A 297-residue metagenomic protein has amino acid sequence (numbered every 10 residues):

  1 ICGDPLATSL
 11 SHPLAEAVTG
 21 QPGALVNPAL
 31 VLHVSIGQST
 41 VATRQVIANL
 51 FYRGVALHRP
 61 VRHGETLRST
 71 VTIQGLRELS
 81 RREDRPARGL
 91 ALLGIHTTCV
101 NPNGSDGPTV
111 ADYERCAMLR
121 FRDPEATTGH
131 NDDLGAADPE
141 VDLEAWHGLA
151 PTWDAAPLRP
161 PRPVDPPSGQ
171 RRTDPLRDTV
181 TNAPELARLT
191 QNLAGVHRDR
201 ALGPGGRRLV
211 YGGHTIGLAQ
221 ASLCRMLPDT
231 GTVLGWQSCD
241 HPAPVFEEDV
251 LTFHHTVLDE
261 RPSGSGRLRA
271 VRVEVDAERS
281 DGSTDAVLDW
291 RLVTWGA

Functional and structural regions predicted by a protein language model:
I1-Y52, A111, F121-L234, A297: Hot-dog-fold acyl-thioester-processing enzymes
S35, Y52, L67-I73, A91-T97 (+5 more regions): Short, structured motif recognition centered on aromatic/hydrophobic residues
V46, V55, V61, R68-T70: Well-ordered mid-protein domain cores that form the structural environment of catalytic cofactors
Y52-L57, W236-P242: Short alpha-helix capping/helix-loop boundary micro-motifs
A56, C116-M118, D174-T179, D240 (+1 more regions): Generic structural detector for well-ordered beta-strands
H63-T152, E247, H254-A297: HotDog/MaoC-like acyl-thioester-processing domains
S222, S238-D240, P244, V250 (+1 more regions): C-terminal structured interaction module
